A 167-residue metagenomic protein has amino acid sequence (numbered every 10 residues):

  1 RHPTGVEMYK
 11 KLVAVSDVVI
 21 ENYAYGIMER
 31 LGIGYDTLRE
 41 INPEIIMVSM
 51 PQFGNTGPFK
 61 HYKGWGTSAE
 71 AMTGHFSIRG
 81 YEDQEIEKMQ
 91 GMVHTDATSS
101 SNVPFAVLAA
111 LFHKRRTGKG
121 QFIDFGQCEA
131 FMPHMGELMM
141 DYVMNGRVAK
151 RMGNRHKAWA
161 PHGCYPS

Functional and structural regions predicted by a protein language model:
R1, L12, A24, N42-I45 (+2 more regions): Short, cationic motifs built from Arg/Lys/His that form the positively charged side of catalytic pockets
R1-E40: A structured beta-alpha segment of the ubiquitous adenosine-cofactor-binding alpha/beta core
P3, G54, E129: Residue-level detector of flexible, active-site-proximal loop/helix-junction positions within diverse enzyme catalytic
Y25-R79: Rossmann-fold NAD(P)-binding glycine/threonine-rich loop
G66, A71-S167: Acidic, glycine-rich segments within the central catalytic cores of soluble metabolic enzymes that bind/position
